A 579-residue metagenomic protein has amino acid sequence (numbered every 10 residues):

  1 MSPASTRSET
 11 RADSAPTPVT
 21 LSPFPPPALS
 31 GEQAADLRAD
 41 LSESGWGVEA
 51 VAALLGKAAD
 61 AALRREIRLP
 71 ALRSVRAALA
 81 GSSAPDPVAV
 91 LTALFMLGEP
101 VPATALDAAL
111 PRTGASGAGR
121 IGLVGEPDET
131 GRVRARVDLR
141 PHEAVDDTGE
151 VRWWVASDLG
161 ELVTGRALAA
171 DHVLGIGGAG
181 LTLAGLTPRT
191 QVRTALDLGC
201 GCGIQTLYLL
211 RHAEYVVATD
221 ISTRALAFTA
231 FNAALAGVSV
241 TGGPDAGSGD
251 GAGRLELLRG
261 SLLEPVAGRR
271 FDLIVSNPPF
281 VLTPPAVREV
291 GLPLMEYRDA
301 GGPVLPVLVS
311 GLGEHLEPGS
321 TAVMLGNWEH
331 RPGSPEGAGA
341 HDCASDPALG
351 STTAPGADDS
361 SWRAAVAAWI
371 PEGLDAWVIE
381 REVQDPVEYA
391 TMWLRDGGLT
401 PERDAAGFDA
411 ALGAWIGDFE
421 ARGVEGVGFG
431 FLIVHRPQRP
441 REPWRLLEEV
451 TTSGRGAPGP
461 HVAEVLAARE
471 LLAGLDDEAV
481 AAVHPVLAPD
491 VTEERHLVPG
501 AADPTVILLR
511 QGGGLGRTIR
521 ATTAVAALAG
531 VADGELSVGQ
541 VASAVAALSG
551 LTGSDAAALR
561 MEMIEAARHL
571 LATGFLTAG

Functional and structural regions predicted by a protein language model:
A4-A15, G237-G253, S334-D358, T552-A557: Intrinsically disordered, low-complexity terminal tails and inter-domain linkers enriched for S/T/G/P/D/E
S5-R7, R11-V90, V163, R439-G530 (+1 more regions): Acidic, low-complexity/disordered tracts enriched in E/D and polar residues
P87-R136, T182-G185, R517-G579: Long, charge-rich, low-complexity alpha-helical segments
P127-A195, C200-Y208, H212: SAM-dependent Rossmann-like transferase core, predominantly class I methyltransferases with a strong bias toward
G177-S276, L282: Conserved SAM/SAH cofactor-binding pocket of Class I
I221-S222, G301-E380: Conserved Class I SAM-dependent methyltransferase catalytic core
P278-V307: Mobile active-site "lid"/loop adjacent to the S-adenosyl-L-methionine
P386-L466: Flexible, glycine-/basic-rich loop-and-beta segments that form/coincide with the SAM-dependent methyltransferase
